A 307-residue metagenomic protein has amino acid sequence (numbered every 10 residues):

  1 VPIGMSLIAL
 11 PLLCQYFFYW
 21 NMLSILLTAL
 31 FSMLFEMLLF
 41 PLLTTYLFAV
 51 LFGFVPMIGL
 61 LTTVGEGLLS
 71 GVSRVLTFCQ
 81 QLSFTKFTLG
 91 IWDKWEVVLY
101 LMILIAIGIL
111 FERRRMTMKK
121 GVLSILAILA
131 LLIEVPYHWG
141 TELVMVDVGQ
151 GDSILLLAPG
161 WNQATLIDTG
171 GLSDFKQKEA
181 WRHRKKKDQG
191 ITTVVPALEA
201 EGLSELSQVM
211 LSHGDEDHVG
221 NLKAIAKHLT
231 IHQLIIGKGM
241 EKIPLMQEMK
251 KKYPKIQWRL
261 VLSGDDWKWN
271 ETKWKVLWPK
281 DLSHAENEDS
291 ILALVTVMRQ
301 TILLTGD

Functional and structural regions predicted by a protein language model:
V1-F84: Alpha-helical transmembrane segments of multi-pass integral membrane proteins
L47-G306: Non-globular, low-confidence helical/coil segments that flank catalytic cores
